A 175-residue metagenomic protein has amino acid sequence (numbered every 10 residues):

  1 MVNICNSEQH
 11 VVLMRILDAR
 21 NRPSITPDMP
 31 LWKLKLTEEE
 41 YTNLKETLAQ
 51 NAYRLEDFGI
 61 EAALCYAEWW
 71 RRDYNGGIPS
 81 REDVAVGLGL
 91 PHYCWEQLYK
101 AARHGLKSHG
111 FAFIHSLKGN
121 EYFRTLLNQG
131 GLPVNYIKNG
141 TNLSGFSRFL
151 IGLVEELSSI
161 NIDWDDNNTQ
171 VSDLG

Functional and structural regions predicted by a protein language model:
M1-G175: Long lumenal/extracellular ectodomains of secretory and single-pass membrane proteins
